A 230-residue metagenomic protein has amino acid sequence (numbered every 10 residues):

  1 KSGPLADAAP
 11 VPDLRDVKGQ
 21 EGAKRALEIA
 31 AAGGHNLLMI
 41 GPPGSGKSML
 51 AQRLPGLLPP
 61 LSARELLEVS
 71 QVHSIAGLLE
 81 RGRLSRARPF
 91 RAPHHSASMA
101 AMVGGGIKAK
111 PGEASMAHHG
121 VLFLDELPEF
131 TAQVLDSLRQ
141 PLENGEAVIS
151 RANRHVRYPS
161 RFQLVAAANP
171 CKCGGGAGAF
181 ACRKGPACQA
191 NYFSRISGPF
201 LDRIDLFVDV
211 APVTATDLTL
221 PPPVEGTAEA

Functional and structural regions predicted by a protein language model:
K1-L38, S45, S150: Peripheral, non-AAA+ core regions of ATP-driven protein-machinery
L27, L66, M102, A117 (+4 more regions): Conserved RecA-like P-loop NTPase ATPase core
L38-G82, N144: Walker A/P-loop
G41, G104, E126: The Walker A (P-loop) glycine that initiates the GxxxxGKT/S ATP-binding motif of P-loop NTPases
F90-P93, K110-H119, I149-P170, I196-D205: AAA+/SF3 P-loop NTPase mechanochemical coupling elements
K110-E143, G175-G178, S197-L201, V213-P221: Conserved AAA+/SF3 P-loop NTPase catalytic/coupling segment centered on the Walker-B
D125-L127, A152-N153, A166-C171, G185-C188 (+1 more regions): A short beta-strand-to-loop transition that corresponds to the Sensor-1 phosphate-sensing loop of AAA+ P-loop ATPases
F180-P212: A short helix-turn-beta junction within AAA+ P-loop NTPase domains corresponding to the substrate/partner-engaging
